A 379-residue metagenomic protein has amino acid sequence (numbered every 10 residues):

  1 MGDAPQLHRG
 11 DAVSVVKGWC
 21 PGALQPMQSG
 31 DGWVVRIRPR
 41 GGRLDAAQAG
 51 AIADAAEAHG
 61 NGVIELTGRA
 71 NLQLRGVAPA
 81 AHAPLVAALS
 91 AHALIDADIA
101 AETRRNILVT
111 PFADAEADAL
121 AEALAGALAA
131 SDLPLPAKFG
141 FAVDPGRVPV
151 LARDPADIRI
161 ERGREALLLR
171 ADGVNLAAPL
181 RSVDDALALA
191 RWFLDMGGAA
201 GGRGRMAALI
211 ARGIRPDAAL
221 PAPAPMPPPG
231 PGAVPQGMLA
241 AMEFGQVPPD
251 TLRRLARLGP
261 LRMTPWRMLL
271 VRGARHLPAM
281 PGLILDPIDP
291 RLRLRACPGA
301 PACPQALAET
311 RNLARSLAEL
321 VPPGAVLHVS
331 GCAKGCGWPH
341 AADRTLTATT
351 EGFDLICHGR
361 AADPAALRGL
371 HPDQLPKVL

Functional and structural regions predicted by a protein language model:
G2-V13, S29-R170, N175-L180, D184 (+2 more regions): Small-residue-enriched alpha-helical segments and adjacent helix-cap loops that form tight helix-helix packing
L7-P26, P227-P229: Intrinsically disordered, low-complexity polar/charged tails and linkers
A78, A178-R181, G201-L209, G213 (+2 more regions): Short, solvent-exposed coil/turn linker segments
A81, G198-P227: Terminal amphipathic helices with adjacent charged low-complexity linkers/tails
A97-A101, L194-R203, P372-L379: Flexible helix-coil linker/hinge segments at domain or subdomain boundaries
E161, L167-R170, A219-Q236: Phosphate/diphosphate-binding glycine-rich loops and adjacent basic-rich segments that engage nucleotide
G173-G201: Internal alpha/beta scaffold segment
E351-L379: Glycine-rich, small/acidic residue-mixed loop/short-helix segments
